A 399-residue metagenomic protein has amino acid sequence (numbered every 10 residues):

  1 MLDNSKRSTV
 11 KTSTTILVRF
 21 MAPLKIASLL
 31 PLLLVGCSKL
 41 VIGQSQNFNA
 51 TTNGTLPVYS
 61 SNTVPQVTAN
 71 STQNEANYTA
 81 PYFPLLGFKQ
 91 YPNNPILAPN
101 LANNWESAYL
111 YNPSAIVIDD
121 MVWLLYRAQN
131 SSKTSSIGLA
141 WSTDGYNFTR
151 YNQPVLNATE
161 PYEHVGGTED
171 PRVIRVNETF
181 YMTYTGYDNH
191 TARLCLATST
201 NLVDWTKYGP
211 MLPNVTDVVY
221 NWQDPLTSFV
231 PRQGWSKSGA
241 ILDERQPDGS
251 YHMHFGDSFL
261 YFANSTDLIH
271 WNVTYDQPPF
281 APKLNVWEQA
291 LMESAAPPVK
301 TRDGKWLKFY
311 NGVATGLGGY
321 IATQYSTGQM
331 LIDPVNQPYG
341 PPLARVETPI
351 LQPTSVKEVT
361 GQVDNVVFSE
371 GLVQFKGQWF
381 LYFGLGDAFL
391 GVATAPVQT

Functional and structural regions predicted by a protein language model:
M1-L2, R7, K11-G43: Fungal secretory targeting signals
F48-N49, N53-G166, I174-A290, V299-V363 (+1 more regions): Beta-rich carbohydrate-recognition and catalytic domains
E293: ATP/pyrophosphate-binding catalytic subdomain of soluble kinases
